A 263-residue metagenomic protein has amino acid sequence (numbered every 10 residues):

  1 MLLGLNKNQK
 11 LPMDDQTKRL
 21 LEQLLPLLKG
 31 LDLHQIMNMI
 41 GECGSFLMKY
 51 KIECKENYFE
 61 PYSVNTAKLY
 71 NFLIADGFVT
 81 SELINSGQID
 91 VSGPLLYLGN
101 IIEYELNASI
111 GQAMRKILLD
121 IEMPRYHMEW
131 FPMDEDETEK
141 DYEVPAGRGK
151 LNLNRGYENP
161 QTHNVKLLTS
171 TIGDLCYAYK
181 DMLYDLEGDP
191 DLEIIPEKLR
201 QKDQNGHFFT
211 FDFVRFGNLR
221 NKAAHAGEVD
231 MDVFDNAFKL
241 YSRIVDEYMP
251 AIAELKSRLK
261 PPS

Functional and structural regions predicted by a protein language model:
L2-Q16: Acidic, low-complexity intrinsically disordered segments
N6, K18-K29, M37-G44, K51 (+10 more regions): Residue-level detector of alpha-helical secondary structure
P12-G93: Charged alpha-helical initiation segments
T66, D76, S81-N85, L106 (+2 more regions): Charged, low-complexity intrinsically disordered segments and flexible loops
L73, T80, G87-D120: Short, hydrophobic, well-ordered secondary-structure elements
D90-Y97, E105, T171, I195 (+2 more regions): Residue-level detector of well-ordered alpha-helical segments, enriched for hydrophobic/aromatic packing positions
I121-H207: Flexible secondary-structure boundary motifs
D185-S263: Charge-enriched, short contiguous segments at helix-coil
